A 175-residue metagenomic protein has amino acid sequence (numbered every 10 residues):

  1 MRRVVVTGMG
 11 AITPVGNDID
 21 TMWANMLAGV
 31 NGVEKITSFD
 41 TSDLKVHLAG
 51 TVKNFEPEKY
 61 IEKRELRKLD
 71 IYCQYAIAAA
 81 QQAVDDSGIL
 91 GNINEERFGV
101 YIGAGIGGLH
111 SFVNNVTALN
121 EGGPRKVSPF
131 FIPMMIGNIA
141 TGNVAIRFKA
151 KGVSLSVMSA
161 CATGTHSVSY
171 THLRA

Functional and structural regions predicted by a protein language model:
M1-V153: Conserved "HGTGT" condensation-loop signature of ketosynthase/thiolase-family condensing enzymes that catalyze
V153-S159: Short loop-beta-helix segment that forms the pyridoxal 5′-phosphate
G164: Short conserved active-site loop signatures built around small residues
S167: Active-site histidine-anchored catalytic micro-motif
T171-A175: Conserved small/polar residues in nucleotide/adenosyl-binding loops
